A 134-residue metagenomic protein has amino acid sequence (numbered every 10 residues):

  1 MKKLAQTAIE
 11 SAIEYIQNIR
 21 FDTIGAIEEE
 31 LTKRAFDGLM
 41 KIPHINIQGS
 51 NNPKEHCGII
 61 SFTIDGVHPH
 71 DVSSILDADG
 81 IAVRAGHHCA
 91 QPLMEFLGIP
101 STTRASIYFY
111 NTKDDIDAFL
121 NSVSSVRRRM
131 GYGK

Functional and structural regions predicted by a protein language model:
M1-K134: Pyridoxal 5′-phosphate
